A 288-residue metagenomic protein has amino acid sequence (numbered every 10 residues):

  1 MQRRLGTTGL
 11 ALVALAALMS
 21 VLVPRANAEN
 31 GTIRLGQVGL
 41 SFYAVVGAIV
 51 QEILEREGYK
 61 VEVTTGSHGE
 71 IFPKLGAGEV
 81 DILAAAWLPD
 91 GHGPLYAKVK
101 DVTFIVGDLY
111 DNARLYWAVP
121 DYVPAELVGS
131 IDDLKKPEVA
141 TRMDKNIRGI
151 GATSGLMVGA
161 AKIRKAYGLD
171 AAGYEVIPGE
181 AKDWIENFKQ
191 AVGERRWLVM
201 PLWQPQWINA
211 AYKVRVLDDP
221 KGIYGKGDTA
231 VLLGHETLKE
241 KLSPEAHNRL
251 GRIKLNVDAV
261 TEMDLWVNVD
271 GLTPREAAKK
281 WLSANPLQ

Functional and structural regions predicted by a protein language model:
A11-V21: Bacterial N-terminal signal peptides
E29-F42, Y59-T64, D144-R148, L250: Short, well-ordered beta-strand elements
L40-S41, E62-K74, E175-N187: Short helix-initiation/N-cap motifs at beta->coil->alpha
G47, S67-D101, N187, W207-K213: Pocket-flanking alpha-helical
V50-E57, D133, E138-E175, K280-S283: Ligand-binding cleft/hinge of the Venus flytrap
V80-A84, G151-G222: Ligand-binding pocket segment of bilobal, Venus flytrap-like solute-binding proteins
D101-G151: A conserved helix-loop-strand patch within extracytoplasmic ligand-binding domains of the periplasmic binding
L115-A125, D228-L242: A bilobed periplasmic-binding-protein/Venus flytrap-type ligand-binding module shared by bacterial periplasmic
